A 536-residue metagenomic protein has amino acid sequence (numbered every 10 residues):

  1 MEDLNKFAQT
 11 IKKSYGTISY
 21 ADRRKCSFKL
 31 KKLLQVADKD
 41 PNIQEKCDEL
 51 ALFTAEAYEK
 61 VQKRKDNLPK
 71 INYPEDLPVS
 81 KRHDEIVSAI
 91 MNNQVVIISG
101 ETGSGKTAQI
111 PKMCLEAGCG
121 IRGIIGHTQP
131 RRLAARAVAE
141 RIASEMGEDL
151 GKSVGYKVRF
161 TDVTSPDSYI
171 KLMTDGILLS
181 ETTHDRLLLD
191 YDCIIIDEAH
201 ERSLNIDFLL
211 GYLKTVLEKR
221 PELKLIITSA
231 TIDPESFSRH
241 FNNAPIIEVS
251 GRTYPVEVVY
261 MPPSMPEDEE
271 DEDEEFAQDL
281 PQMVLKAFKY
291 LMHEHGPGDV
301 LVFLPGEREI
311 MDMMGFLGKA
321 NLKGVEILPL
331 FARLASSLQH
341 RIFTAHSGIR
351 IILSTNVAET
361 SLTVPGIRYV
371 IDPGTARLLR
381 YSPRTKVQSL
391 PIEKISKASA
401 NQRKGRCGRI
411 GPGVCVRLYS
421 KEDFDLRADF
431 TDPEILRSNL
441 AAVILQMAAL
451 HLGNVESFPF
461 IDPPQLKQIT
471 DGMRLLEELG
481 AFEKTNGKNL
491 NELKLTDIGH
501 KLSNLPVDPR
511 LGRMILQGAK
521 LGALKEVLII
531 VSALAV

Functional and structural regions predicted by a protein language model:
M1-M514, G518-L521: P-loop NTPase motor module signature
P464, L534-V536: Short secondary-structure transition/capping segments
L524-L534: C-terminal helical accessory/scaffold domains
